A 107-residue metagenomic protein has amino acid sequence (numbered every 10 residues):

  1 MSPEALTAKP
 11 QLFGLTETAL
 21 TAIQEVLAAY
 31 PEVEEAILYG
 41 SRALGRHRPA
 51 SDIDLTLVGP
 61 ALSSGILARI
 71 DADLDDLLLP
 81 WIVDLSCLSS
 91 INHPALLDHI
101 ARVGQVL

Functional and structural regions predicted by a protein language model:
M1-E35, L44-P49, P60-L107: Catalytic core of pol beta-like nucleotidyltransferases
S41: Conserved H-loop
S51-I53: Short, conserved active-site loops that position catalytic residues or coordinate cofactors/metal ions across diverse
